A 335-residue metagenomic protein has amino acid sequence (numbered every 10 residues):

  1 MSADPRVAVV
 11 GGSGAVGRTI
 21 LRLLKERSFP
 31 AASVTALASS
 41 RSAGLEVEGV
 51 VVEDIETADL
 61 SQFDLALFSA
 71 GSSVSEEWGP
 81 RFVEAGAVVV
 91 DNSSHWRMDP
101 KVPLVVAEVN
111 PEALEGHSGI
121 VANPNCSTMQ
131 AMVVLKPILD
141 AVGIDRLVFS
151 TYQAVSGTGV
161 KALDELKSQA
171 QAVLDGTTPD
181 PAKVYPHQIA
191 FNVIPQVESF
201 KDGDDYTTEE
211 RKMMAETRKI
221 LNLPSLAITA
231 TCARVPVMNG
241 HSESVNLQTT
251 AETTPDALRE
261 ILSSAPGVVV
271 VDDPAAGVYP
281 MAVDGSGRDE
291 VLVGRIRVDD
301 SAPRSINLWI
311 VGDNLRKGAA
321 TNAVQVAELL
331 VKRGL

Functional and structural regions predicted by a protein language model:
M1-H187, S225-A227, E260, V291-L292 (+4 more regions): N-terminal Rossmann-like NAD(P) cofactor-binding subdomain of oxidoreductases, focused on the glycine-rich
A66, V155-L335: Charged docking surfaces used in two-component/phosphorelay signaling
